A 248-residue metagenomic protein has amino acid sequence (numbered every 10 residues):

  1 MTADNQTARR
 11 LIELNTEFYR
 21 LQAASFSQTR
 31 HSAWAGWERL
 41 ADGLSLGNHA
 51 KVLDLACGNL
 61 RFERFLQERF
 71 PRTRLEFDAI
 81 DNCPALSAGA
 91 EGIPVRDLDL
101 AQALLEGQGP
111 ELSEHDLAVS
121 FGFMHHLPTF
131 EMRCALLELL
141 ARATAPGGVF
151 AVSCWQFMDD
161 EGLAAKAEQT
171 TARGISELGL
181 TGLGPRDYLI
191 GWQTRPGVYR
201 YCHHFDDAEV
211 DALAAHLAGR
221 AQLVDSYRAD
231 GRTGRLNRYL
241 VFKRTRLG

Functional and structural regions predicted by a protein language model:
M1-L53, G58-G109, E131, V149-G248: Class I (Rossmann-like) S-adenosyl-L-methionine-dependent methyltransferase catalytic domain, capturing the SAM-binding
H49, E114-H115: Local beta-strand N-terminus motif with an aromatic residue
P110-E111, R142: Short, charge-rich binding segments
V119: A conserved beta-strand element that flanks and buttresses the S-adenosyl-L-methionine
G122-H126: Short catalytic micro-motifs in class I SAM-dependent methyltransferases
L127-L139: A short, conserved alpha-helix within the catalytic core of class I
L139-P146: Conserved helix-to-beta-strand junction in the class I
